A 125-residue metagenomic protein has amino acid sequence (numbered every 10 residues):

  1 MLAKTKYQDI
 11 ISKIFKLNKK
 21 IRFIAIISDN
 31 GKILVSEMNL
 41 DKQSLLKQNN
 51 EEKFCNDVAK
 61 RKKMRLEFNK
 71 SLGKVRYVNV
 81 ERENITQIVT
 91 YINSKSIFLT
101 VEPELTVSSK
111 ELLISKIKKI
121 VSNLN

Functional and structural regions predicted by a protein language model:
M1-N125: Non-catalytic interaction/Regulatory regions outside core domains
